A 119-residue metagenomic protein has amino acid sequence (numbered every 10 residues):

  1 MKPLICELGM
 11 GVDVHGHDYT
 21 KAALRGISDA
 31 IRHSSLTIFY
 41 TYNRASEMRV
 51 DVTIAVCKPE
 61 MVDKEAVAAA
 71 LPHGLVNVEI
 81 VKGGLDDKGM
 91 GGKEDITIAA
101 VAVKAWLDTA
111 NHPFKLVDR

Functional and structural regions predicted by a protein language model:
M1-H33: Long, hydrophobic N-terminal alpha-helical segment
M10-V14, K58, T109: A generic structural motif
D18-G26, V62, A66, I98: Conserved active-site and cofactor/substrate-binding residues in soluble primary-metabolism enzymes
G26-T37, A70-G74, W106-A110: Change "in soluble alpha/beta enzymes" to "in soluble alpha/beta proteins
S34-E47: Flexible, glycine/charged-enriched surface loops at secondary-structure junctions
S46-V50, A99: A generic structural signal for short beta-strands and their flanking turns/coil linkers
R49-G92: Mid-chain, well-packed structural core segment of small domains
V76-R119: C-terminal edge-of-domain segments
